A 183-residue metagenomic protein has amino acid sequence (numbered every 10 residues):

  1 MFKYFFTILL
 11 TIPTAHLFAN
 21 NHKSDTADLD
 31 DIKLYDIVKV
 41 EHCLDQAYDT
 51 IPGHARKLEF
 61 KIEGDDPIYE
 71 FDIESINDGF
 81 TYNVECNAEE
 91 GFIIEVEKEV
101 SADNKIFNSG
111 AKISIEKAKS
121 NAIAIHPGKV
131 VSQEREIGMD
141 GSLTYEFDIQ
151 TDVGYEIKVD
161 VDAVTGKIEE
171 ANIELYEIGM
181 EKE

Functional and structural regions predicted by a protein language model:
F2-I8, H16-E183: Long, terminal "pre-/pro-" and other extracytoplasmic accessory regions that lie outside the mature folded/catalytic
